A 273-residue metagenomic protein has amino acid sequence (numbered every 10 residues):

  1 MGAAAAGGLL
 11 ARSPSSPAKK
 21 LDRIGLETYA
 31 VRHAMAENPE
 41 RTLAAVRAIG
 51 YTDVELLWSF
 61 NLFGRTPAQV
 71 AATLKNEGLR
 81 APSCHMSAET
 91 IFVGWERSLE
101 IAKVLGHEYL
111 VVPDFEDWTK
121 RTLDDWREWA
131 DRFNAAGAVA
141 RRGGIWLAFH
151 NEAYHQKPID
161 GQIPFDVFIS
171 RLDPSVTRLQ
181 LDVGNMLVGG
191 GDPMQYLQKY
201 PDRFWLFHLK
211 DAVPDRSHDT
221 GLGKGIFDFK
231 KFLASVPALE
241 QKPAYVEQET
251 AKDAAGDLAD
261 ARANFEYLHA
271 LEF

Functional and structural regions predicted by a protein language model:
A4, G8-G25, V31-R47, K103-G106 (+2 more regions): Histidine-acidic metal/acid-base catalytic patches
Y29-V31, L57-N61, M86-E89, F115-D117 (+4 more regions): Active-site beta-loop-alpha junctions enriched in small/polar residues
P39, L62-T66, I91: Glycine-rich, highly charged phosphate/nucleotide-binding loops
D53, E77-L179, V188, L258: Active-site acidic/histidine proton-transfer and metal-coordination neighborhood in alpha/beta enzyme cores
E55-A71, K75: Glycine-rich, proline-tolerant flexible connector loops at the mouths of alpha/beta enzymes
T66, E128, D228-F229: Aromatic- and glycine-enriched glycan-recognition loops and surfaces that form the carbohydrate-binding subsites
T66, G94-R97, D192-Y196: Short acidic active-site motifs
